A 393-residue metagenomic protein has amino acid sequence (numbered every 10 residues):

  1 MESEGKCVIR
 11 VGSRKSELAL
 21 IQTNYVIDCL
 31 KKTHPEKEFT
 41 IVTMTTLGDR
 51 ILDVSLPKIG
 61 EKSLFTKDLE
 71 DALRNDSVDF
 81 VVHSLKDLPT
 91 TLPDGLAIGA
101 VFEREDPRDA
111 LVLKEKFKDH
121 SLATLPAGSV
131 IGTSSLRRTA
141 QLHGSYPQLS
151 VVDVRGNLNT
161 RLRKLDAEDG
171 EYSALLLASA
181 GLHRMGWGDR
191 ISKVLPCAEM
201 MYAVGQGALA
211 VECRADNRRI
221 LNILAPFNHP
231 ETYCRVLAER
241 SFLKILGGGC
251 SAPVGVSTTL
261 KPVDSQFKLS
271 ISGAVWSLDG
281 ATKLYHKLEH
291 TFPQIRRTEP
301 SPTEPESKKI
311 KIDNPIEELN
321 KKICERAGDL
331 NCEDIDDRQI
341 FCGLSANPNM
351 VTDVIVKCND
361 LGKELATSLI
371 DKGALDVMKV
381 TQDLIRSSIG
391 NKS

Functional and structural regions predicted by a protein language model:
M1-V54, K58-I59, T66, L85 (+3 more regions): Small-molecule-sensing regulatory modules
R10-G12, V81, G99, G132 (+1 more regions): Short, well-ordered beta-strand segments
S63-S77, A167: Short, well-structured alpha-helical segments in soluble
D71, L122-A123, R163: Alpha-helical segments flanking ligand/cofactor-binding loops in enzyme cores
D71-D76, H83, L88-D94, G362: Extracytoplasmic loops/domains of multi-pass membrane proteins
D76, G95, G128, G280-A281: Detector for glycine-centered tight turns/loop "hinges" at secondary-structure junctions
L85-L88, L92-L149, A198, L209: A conserved helix-loop-strand patch within extracytoplasmic ligand-binding domains of the periplasmic binding
